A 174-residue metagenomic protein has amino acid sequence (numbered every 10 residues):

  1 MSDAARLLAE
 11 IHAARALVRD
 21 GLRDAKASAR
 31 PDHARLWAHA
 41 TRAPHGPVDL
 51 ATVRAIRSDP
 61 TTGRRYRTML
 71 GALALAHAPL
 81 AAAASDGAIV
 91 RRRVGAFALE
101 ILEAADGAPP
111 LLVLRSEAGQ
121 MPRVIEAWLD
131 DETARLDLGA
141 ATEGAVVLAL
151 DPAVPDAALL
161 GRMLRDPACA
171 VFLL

Functional and structural regions predicted by a protein language model:
M1-R67: N-terminal amphipathic alpha-helical interaction or autoinhibitory segments
K26, R64-A105: Transition segment at domain starts
I89-L174: C-terminal, beta-strand-rich globular interaction domains
